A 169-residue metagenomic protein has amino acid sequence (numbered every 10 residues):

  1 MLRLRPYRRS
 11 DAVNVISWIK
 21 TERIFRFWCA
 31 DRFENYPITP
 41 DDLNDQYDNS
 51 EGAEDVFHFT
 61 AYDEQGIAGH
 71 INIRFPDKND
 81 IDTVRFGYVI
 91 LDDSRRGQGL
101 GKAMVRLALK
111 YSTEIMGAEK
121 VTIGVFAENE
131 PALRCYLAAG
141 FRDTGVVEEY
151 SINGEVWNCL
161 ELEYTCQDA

Functional and structural regions predicted by a protein language model:
M1-L2: Extreme N-terminal starter segment of soluble prokaryotic enzymes
P6-A12, S17-R96, V105-L107, Y111 (+2 more regions): Acetyl-CoA-dependent GNAT
I67, D143-V146: Residue-level detector of beta-propeller blades
V84, E119-T122, F126-E130, A138 (+1 more regions): C-terminal "cap" of GNAT-fold acetyltransferases
Y88, D92-R106, K120, F126-R134 (+1 more regions): Conserved glycine-rich acetyl-CoA-binding loop
